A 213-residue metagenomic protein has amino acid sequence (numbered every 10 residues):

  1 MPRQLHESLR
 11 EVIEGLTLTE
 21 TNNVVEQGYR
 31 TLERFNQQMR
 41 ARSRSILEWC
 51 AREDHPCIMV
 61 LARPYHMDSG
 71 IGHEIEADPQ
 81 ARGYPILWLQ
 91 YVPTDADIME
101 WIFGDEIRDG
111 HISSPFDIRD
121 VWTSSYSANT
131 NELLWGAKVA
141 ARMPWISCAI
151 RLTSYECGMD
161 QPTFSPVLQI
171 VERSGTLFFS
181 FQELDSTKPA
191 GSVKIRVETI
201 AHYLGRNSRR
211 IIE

Functional and structural regions predicted by a protein language model:
M1-E213: An N-terminal assembly and electron-transfer interface module characteristic of large anaerobic redox and radical
